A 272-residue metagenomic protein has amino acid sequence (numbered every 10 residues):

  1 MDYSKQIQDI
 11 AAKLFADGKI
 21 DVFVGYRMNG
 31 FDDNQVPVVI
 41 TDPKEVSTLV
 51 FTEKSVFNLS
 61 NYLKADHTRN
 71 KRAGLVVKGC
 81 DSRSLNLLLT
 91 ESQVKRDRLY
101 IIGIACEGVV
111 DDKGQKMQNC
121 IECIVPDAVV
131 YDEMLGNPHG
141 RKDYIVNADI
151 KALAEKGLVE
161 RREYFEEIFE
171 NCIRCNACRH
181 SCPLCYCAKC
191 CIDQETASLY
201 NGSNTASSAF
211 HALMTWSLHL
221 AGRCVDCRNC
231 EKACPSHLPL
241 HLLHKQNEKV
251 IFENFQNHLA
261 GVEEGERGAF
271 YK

Functional and structural regions predicted by a protein language model:
M1-F165, H180-P183, A188: Iron-sulfur-associated redox domains of electron-transfer enzymes in respiratory and anaerobic energy metabolism
Y3-A11, R174, C178, L220 (+3 more regions): General structural feature for long, well-ordered alpha-helical segments within catalytic domains of soluble enzymes
A73-V76, F169-C172, C234: Short N-terminal micro-motifs specific to bacterial/archaeal maturation and metal-cluster initiation sites
L89-S92, C172, V250: Alpha-helix boundary/capping residues
I121-I124, I173-R179, P183, V225-E231 (+1 more regions): Cys/His/Pro-rich metal-binding microdomains
V146-F169, Y186-K272: Ferredoxin-type iron-sulfur electron-transfer modules in oxidoreductases and energy-metabolism complexes
